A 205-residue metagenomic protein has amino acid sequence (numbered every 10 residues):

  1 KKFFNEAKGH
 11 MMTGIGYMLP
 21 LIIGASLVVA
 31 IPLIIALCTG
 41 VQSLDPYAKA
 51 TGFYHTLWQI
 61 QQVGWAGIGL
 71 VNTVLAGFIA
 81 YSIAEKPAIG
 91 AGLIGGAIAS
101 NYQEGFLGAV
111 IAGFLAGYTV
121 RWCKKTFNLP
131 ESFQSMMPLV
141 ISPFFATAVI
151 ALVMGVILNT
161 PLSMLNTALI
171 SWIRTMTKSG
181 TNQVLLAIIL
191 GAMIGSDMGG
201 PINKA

Functional and structural regions predicted by a protein language model:
K1-N128, L139-A205: Pore-lining transmembrane helices
F133: Globin-like tetrapyrrole-binding proteins
